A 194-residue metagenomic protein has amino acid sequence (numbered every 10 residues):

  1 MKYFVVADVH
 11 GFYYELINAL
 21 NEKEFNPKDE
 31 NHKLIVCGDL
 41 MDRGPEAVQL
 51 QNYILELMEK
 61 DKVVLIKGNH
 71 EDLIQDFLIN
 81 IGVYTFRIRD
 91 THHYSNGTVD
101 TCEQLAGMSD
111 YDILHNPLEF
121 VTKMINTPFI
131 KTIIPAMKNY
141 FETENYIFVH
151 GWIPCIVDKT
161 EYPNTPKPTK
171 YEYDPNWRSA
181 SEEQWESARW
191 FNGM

Functional and structural regions predicted by a protein language model:
M1-Y53: N-terminal active-site segment of His-dependent metallophosphoesterases
K2, V6, K33, V63 (+3 more regions): Short, flexible coil/turn micro-motifs enriched in small/turn-prone residues
V6-A7, L34-G38, L65-N69, V149 (+1 more regions): Active-site neighborhood of phospho(di)ester-bond hydrolases with catalytic His/Asp-centered motifs
H10-G11, D42, E71-D72, I153-I156: Short, solvent-exposed loop/turn segments at secondary-structure junctions
E24-P27, L55-E56, Y84-F86, E161-Y162 (+1 more regions): Alpha-helix boundary/interfacial micro-motifs
E30-N31, R43-N139, P175: Active-site neighborhood of divalent metal-dependent phosphoester bond hydrolases
E103-Q104, M108-M194: Acidic, His/Gly-enriched loop-helix segments that form or flank divalent-metal centers in metallo-dependent hydrolases
